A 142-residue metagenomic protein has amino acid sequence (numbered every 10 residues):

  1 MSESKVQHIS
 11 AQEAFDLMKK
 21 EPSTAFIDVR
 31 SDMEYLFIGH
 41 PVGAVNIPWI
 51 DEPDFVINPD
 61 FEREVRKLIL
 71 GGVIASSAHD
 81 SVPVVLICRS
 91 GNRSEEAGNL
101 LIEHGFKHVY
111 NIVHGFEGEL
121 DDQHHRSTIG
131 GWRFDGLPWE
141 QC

Functional and structural regions predicted by a protein language model:
M1-A25, D32-P83, S94-C142: Rhodanese-like catalytic fold shared by cysteine-dependent sulfurtransferases and DSP/PTP-type phosphatases
I87: Short, surface-exposed ligand- or partner-binding patches at beta-edge/loop junctions that are enriched in aromatics
